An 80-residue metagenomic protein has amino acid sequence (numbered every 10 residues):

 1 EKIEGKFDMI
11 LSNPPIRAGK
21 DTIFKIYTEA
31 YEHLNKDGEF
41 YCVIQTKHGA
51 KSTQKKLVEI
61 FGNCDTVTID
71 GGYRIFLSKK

Functional and structural regions predicted by a protein language model:
E1-K80: S-adenosylmethionine
